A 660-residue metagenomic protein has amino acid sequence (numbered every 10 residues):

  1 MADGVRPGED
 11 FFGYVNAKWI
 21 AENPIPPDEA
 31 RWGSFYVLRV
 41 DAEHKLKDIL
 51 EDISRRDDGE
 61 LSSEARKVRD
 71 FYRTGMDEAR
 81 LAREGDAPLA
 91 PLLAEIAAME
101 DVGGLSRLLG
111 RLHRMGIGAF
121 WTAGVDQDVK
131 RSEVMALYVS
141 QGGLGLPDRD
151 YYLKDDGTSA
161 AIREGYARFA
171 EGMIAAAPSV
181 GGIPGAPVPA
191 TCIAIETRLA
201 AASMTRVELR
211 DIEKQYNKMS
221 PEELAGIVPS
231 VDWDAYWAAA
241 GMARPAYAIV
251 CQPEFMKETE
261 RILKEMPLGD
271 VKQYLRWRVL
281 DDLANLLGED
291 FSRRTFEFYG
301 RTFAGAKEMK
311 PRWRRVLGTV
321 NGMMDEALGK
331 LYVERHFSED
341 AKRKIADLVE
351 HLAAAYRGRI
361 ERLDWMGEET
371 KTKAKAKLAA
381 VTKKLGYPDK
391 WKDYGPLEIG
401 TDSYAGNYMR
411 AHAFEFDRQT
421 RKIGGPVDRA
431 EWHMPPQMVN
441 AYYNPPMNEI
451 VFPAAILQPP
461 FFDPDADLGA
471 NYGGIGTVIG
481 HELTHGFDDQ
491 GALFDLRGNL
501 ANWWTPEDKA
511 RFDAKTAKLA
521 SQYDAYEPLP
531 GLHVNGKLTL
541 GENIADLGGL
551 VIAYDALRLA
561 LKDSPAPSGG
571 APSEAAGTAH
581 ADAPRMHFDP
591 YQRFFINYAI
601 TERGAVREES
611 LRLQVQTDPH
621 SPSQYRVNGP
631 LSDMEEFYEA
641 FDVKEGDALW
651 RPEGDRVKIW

Functional and structural regions predicted by a protein language model:
M1-L38, T122, D148, E449 (+3 more regions): His/Glu-rich zincin catalytic helix
A2-A21, Y152, D156-A175, L540 (+1 more regions): Hydrophobic/aromatic-rich, well-ordered segments within soluble, folded domains that form packed cores
D3-P7, V129-R131, Y443-P446, H587-D589: Extracellular/periplasmic catalytic domains that process cell-envelope and extracellular macromolecules
V5-R80: Active-site-surrounding "flap" and adjacent substrate/cofactor-binding loops of secreted or lumenal enzymes, prototyped
E22-P26, A123-G124, D148-D150, S203-T205 (+3 more regions): Short, solvent-exposed loop/turn and secondary-structure capping segments
D28-L50, G182-A202, N471-T477, H587 (+1 more regions): Short secondary-structure subsegments characteristic of cysteine-rich extracellular domains
I53-D347, H351: Noncatalytic, helix-rich "gating/capping" subdomain that lines the substrate-entry/channel surface of large enzyme
R198, I227-S230, I249-P253, W277 (+3 more regions): Intrinsically disordered, low-complexity linker/terminal regions across diverse proteins
